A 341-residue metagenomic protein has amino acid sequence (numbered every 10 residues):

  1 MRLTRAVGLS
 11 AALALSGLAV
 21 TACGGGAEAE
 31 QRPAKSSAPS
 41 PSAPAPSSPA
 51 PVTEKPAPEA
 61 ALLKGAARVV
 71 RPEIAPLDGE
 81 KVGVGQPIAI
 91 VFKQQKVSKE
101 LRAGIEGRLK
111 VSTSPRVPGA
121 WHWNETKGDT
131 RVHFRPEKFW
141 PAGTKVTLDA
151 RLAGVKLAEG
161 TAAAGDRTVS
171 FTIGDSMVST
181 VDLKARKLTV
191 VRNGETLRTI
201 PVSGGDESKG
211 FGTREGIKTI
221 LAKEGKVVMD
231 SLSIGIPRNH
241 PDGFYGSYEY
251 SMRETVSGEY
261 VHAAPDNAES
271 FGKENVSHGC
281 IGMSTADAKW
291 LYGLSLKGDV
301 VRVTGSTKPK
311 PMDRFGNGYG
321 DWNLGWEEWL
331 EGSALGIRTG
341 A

Functional and structural regions predicted by a protein language model:
R2-V20, G24-D175, I337-G340: Acidic, low-complexity Ser/Thr/Gly/Pro-rich repeat segments typical of extracellular/periplasmic and surface-exposed
G85, A89, E106-R108, D149 (+5 more regions): Extracytoplasmic/secreted envelope proteins and their assembly/folding machinery, especially bacterial periplasmic
V91, Q95, K223-V227, L291-L294 (+2 more regions): Structured segments of extracytoplasmic/periplasmic soluble domains in secreted or envelope-associated proteins
K93-Q95, S114, T126, E137-F139 (+11 more regions): Solvent-exposed coil/turn segments that connect beta secondary-structure elements in extracytoplasmic/periplasmic
V132, I173, T180-L183, G282-D287: Short, glycine/acidic-rich beta->alpha junctions
W140-T144, R214, T255-V256, S295-L296: A short, structured loop/turn motif at beta-sheet edges
G165-E269: Gly/Pro-biased beta-strand-loop elements
L232-A341: Exported/periplasmic cell-wall-interacting domains
